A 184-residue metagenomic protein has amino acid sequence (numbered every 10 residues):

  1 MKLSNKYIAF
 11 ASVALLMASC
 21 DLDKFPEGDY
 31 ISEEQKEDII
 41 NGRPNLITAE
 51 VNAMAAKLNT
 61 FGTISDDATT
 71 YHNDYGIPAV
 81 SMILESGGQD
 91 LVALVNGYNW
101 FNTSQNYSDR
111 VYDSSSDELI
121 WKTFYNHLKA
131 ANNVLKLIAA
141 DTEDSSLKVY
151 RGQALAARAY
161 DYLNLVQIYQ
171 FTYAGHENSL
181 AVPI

Functional and structural regions predicted by a protein language model:
M1-A18: Sec-dependent bacterial lipoprotein signal peptides
L3, C20-A79, D141: Membrane-proximal, proline-rich intrinsically disordered regions
K24, G62, V166-Y173: Short amphipathic alpha-helical interaction/hinge segments
P78-G97: Active-site substrate-recognition loop segments, prototypically the cytochrome P450 B′-helix/B-C loop
A93-Y169: Conserved, well-structured interaction surfaces
I168-I184: Short coil/linker segments at helix-helix boundaries
